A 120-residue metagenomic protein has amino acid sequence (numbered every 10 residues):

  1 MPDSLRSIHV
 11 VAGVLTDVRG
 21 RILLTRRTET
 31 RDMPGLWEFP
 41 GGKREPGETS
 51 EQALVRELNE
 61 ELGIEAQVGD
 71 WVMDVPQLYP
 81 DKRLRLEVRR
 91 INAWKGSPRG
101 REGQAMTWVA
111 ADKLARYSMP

Functional and structural regions predicted by a protein language model:
P2-I22, K43: Conserved N-terminal beta-strand and adjoining loop/helix that marks the start of the Nudix/MutT-like hydrolase domain
D3-L5, E48, V55, N59 (+2 more regions): HhH-family (HhH-GPD) DNA N-glycosylase catalytic core used in base-excision repair
V11, M33-G35, P40, L62-Q67 (+1 more regions): A generic structural signal for short beta-strands and their flanking turns/coil linkers
D17, E65-A66, D74-R99, A105-T107 (+1 more regions): Active-site-adjacent beta-strand/loop module that shapes the phosphate/pyrophosphate-binding cleft
R21-E60: Conserved Nudix-box catalytic region and its N-terminal flanking loop in Nudix hydrolases and closely related
L24, D70-M73: A structural microfeature
G42, R56-E57, Q104, V109-D112: Structural detector for helix-capping/boundary residues
A115-P120: Short, intrinsically disordered, charge-balanced linker/junction segments flanking boundaries in proteins
